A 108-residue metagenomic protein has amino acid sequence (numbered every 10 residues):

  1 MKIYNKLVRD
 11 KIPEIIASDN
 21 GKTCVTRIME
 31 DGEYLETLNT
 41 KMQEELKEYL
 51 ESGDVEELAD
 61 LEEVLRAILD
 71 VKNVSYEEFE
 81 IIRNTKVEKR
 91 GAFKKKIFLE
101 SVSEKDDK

Functional and structural regions predicted by a protein language model:
M1-K108: Flexible "arm" and connector segments at domain edges
